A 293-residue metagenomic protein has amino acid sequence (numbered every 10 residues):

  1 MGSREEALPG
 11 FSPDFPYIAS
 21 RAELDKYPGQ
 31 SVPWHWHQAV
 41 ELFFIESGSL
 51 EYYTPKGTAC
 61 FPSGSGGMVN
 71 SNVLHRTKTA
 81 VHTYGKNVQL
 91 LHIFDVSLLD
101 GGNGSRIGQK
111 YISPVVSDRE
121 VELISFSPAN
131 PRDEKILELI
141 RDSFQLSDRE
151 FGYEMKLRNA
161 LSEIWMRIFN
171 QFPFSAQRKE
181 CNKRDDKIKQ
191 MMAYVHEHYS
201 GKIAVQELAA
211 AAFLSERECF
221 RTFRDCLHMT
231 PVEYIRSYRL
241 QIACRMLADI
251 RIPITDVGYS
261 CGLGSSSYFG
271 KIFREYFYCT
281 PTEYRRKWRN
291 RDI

Functional and structural regions predicted by a protein language model:
M1-G66, N72-R76, Q109, E120 (+2 more regions): Generic protein-terminus/edge-of-domain signal
G2-I18, E23, L74-D142: A hydrophobic/aromatic-rich effector-binding and dimerization subdomain of bacterial HTH-type transcriptional regulators
Q30-W36, K78-V81, G102-G104, Y153-M155: Short histidine-centered beta-strand/loop micro-motifs that create catalytic or ligand/metal-coordination sites
E46, E120, L137-D148, M192 (+2 more regions): Regular secondary-structure segments
G48, K56, G64, H228 (+4 more regions): Conserved phosphate-binding and hydrolysis motifs of nucleotide-dependent enzymes
G64, V69, F223, Y234 (+2 more regions): Conserved active-site tyrosine of GNAT-family acetyltransferases
E122-D133, L146-G201, V205-A212, D225-S237: Short, Lys/Arg-enriched, Trp-marked, Pro/Gly-tolerant hinge/linker segments that flank
K189-E197, K202-S215, F220-S267, R286-I293: Terminal helix-turn-helix DNA-binding modules in bacterial transcription factors
